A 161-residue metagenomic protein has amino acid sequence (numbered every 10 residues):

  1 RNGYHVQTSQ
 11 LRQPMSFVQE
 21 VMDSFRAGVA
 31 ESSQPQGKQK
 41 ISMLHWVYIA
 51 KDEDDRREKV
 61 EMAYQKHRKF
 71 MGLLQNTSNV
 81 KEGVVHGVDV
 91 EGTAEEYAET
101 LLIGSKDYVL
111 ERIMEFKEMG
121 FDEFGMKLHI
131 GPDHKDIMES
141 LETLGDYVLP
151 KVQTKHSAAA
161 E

Functional and structural regions predicted by a protein language model:
R1-F17: Loop-centered beta-sheet repeat module
G3, Y64-Q65, E142: Short, solvent-exposed amphipathic alpha-helical segments in soluble enzyme and RNA/protein-processing domains
Y4-S9, Q39-W46, F124-M126: Hydrophobic faces of well-ordered beta-strands that scaffold small-molecule active sites in alpha/beta enzyme cores
S9, L44, Y97-T100, L128-P132: Conserved short-loop catalytic and cofactor-binding motifs
Q10-M15, G125-S140: Glycine-rich, proline-tolerant flexible connector loops at the mouths of alpha/beta enzymes
M15-F121, Q153-E161: An alpha-helical appendage that flanks or caps ligand/catalytic pockets
D52-D55, K135-T143: Short glycine/threonine-rich loop-to-helix capping motif typified by GTGT followed within a few residues by an Asp-Pro
L141-A158: Alpha-helix-loop-beta-strand connector modules within alpha/beta enzyme cores
